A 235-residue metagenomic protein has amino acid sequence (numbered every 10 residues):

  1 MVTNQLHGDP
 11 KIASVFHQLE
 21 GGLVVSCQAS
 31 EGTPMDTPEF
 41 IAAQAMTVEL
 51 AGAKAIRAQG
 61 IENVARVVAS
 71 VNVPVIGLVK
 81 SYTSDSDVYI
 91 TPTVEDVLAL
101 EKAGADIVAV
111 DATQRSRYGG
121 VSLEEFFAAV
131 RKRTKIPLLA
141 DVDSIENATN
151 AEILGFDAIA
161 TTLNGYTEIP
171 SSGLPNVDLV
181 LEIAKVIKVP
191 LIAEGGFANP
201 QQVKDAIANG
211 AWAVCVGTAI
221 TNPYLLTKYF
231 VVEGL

Functional and structural regions predicted by a protein language model:
M1-M35, V68-A69, L181: N-terminal amphipathic alpha-helix/helix-capping segment at the start of soluble metabolic enzymes
G8-D9, P34-P38, R57-I76, D87-E95 (+5 more regions): Active-site-adjacent beta->alpha loops and helix N-cap segments on the catalytic face of soluble alpha/beta enzymes
E20-V25, V71-D85, F126, V130-D143 (+1 more regions): Short beta-strand/loop segments at the ligand-binding rim of alpha/beta enzyme cores
V25-A29, G60, G77-V79, A112 (+4 more regions): A cross-domain feature marking catalytic cores of carbohydrate-active enzymes and several ubiquitous metabolic/repair
Q28-S30, L50, Y82-T83, A103-R117 (+2 more regions): Glycine-rich phosphate-binding active-site loops on the catalytic face of alpha/beta enzymes
I41, S86-L100, D143-G155, V189-A193 (+1 more regions): Catalytic cores of alpha/beta
Q44-R57, K102-G104: Catalytic domains of carbohydrate-active enzymes, especially glycoside hydrolases
A51, S70, A103, R133 (+3 more regions): Structural motif
